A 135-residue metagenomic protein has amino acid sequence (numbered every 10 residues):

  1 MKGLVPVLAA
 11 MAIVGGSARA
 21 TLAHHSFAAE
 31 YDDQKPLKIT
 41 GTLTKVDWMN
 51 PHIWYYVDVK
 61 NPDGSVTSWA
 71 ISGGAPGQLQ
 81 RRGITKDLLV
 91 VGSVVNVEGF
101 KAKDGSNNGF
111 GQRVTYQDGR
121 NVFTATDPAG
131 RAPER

Functional and structural regions predicted by a protein language model:
M1-L8: Bacterial N-terminal signal peptides that target proteins for export
I13-T21: C-terminal segment of classical bacterial N-terminal signal peptides
L22-L37: Short boundary/loop segments of OB/S1/cold-shock single-stranded nucleic-acid-binding domains
K35-P51: Structural detector for short beta-strands of small beta-barrel domains
M49-V59: Short aromatic-glycine-enriched beta-strand elements
G73-R81: Short, structured beta-strand/loop micro-motifs enriched in basic residues and often containing a Trp
R81-V97: Short nucleic-acid-contacting surface segments enriched for D/E, G, S/T with interspersed K/R
A102-T126: OB-fold/S1-family single-stranded nucleic acid-binding modules
